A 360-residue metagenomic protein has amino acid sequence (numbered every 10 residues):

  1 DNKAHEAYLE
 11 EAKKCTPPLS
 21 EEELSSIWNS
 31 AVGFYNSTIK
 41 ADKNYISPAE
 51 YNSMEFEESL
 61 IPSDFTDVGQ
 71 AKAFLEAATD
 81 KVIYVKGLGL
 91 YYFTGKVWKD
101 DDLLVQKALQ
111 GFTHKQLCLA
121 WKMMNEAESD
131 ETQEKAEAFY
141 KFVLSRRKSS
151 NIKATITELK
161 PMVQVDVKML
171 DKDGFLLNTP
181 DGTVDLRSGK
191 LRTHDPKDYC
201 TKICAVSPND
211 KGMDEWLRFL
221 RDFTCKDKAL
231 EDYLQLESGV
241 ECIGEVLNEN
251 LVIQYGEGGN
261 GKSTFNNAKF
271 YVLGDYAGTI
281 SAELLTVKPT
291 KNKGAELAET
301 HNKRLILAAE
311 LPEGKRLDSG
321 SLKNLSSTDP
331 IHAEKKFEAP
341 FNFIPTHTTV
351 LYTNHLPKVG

Functional and structural regions predicted by a protein language model:
D1, Y8, V82-K107, T132-E137 (+2 more regions): P-loop NTPase catalytic core of nucleic-acid-dependent motor ATPases
D1-E57, G87-W121: Modules that initiate DNA replication and primer synthesis
A7, A108, F112, F265-A268 (+2 more regions): Alpha-helical scaffold elements adjacent to nucleotide-binding pockets in ATP/GTP-utilizing enzyme cores
E55-I203, T328: Intein modules and their embedded homing endonuclease domains
T279-K293, G320-A339: Substrate-gripping "pore-loop 1 plus following alpha2 helix"
A295-H301, E334-Y352: AAA+/SF3 P-loop NTPase mechanochemical coupling elements
K303-S326, F341, V359-G360: Conserved AAA+/SF3 P-loop NTPase catalytic/coupling segment centered on the Walker-B
H355-P357: Short, charged/polar surface micro-motifs in flexible loops or helix N-caps
